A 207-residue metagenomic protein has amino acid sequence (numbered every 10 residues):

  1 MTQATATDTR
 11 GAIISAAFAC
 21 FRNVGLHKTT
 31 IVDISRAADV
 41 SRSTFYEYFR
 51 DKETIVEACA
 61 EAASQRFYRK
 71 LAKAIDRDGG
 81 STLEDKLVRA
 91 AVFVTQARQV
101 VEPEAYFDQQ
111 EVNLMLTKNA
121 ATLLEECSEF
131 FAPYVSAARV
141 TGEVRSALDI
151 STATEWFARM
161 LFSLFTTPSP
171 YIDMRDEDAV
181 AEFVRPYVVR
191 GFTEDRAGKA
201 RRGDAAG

Functional and structural regions predicted by a protein language model:
M1-A37, T54, D78: Basic, helix-initiating cap at the start of DNA-binding domains
A16-C20, F93, A97, M160: Short amphipathic alpha-helical elements of helix-turn-helix/winged-helix folds
A38-F49: Short hydrophobic/aromatic patch on the recognition helix
T54, A58, L71-V101, T154-F157 (+1 more regions): Hydrophobic alpha-helical connector segments
E61-Y68: Short, basic, alpha-helical segments at the C-terminal edge of helix-turn-helix-like DNA-binding modules
R89, Q96, E129-T141, R159-M160 (+1 more regions): C-terminal peripheral helix-coil segments that are non-catalytic and often amphipathic
Q96-K118: Amphipathic alpha-helical segments used for helix-helix packing
M115-E143, S151-A158: Amphipathic alpha-helical packing segments from all-alpha helical-bundle domains
